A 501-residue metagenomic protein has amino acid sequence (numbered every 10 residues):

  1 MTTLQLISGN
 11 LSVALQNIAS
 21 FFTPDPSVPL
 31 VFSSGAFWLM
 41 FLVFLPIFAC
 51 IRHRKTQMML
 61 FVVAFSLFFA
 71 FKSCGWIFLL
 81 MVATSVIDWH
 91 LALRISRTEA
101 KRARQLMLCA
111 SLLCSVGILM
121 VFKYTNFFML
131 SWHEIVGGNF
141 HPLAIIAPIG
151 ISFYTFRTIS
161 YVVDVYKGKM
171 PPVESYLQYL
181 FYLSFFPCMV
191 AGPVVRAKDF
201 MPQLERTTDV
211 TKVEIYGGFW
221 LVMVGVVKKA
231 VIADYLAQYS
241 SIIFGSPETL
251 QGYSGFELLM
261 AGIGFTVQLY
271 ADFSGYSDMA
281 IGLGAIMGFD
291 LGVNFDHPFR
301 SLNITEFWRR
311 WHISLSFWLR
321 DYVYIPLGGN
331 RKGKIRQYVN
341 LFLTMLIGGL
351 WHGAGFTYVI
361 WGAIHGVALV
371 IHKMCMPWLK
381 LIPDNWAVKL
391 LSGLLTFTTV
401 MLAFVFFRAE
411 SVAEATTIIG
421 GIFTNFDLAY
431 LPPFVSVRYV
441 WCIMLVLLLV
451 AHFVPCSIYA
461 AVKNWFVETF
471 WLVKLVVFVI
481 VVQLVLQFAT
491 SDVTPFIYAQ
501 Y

Functional and structural regions predicted by a protein language model:
T2-V450, C456, A460-Q500: Membrane-embedded transmembrane alpha-helical bundles that form the catalytic cores of multi-pass lipid-modifying
